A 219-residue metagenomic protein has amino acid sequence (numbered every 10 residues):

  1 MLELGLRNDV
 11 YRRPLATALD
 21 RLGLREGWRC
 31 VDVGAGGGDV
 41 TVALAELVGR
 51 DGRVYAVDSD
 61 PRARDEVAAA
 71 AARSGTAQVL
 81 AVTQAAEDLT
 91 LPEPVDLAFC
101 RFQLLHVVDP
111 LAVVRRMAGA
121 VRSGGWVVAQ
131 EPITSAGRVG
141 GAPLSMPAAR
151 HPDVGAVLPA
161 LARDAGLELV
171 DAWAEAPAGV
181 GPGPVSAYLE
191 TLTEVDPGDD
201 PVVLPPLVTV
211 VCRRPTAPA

Functional and structural regions predicted by a protein language model:
N8, V128-P182: Conserved catalytic/acceptor-binding region of the Class I
D9-W28, A43: Conserved alpha-helix/loop element of class I SAM-dependent methyltransferases that forms part of the SAM/SAH-binding
Y11, A156, E168-A219: Conserved Class I S-adenosyl-L-methionine
R29-V31, G37-D88: Class I SAM-dependent methyltransferase SAM/SAH-binding core
G49, V107-V108, V121-R122: Helix-to-beta-strand junctions that scaffold the AdoMet/dcAdoMet cofactor pocket in Class I SAM-dependent enzymes
D88-A98: A short acidic, Gly/Pro-enriched loop at the edge of an enzyme's catalytic core that lines a small-molecule cofactor
D96-P110: A short SAM/SAH-binding and catalytic strip from SAM-dependent methyltransferases
L111-W126: A short glycine-rich, Lys/Arg-flanked "PGG" loop and its adjoining helix->strand segment in the class I
